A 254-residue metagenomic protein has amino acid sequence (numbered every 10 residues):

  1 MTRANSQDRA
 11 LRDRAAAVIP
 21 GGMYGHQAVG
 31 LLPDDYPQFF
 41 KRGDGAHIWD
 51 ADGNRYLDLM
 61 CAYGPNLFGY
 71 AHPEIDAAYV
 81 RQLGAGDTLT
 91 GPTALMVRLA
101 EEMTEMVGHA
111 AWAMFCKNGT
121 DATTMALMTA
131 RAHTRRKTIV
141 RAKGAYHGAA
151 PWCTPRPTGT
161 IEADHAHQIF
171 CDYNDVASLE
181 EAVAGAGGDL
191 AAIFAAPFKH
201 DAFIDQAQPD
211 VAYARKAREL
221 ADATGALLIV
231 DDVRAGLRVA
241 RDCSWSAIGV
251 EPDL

Functional and structural regions predicted by a protein language model:
M1-H109, A217-E219, A223: N-terminal glycine-rich, Lys/His-bearing helix-loop that initiates the first secondary-structure elements of many
A51, L59, A122, P197 (+2 more regions): Generic detector of well-ordered alpha-helical packing
N54, A192, L227-L228: Hydrophobic "anchor" residues on beta-strands that sit immediately upstream of conserved functional sites
L57, A142, V230-D231: Active-site flanking residues adjacent to catalytic metal/cofactor-binding acidic residues
N66-L67, A150-P155, W245: Adenylate-forming
R98-A195, K199, A212: PLP-dependent aspartate aminotransferase-fold enzymes
D189-L190, G225, P252: Local beta-strand N-terminus motif with an aromatic residue
A196-D210, G225-I248: Conserved PLP phosphate-binding loop immediately N-terminal to the Schiff-base lysine helix in PLP-dependent enzymes
